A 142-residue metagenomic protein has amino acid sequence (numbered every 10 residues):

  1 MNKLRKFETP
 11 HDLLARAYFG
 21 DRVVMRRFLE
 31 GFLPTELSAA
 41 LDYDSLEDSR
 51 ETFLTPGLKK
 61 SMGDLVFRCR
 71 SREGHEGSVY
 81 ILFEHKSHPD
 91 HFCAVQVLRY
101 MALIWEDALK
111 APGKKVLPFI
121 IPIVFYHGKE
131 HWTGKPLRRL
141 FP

Functional and structural regions predicted by a protein language model:
M1-P142: Accessory alpha/beta interaction modules
